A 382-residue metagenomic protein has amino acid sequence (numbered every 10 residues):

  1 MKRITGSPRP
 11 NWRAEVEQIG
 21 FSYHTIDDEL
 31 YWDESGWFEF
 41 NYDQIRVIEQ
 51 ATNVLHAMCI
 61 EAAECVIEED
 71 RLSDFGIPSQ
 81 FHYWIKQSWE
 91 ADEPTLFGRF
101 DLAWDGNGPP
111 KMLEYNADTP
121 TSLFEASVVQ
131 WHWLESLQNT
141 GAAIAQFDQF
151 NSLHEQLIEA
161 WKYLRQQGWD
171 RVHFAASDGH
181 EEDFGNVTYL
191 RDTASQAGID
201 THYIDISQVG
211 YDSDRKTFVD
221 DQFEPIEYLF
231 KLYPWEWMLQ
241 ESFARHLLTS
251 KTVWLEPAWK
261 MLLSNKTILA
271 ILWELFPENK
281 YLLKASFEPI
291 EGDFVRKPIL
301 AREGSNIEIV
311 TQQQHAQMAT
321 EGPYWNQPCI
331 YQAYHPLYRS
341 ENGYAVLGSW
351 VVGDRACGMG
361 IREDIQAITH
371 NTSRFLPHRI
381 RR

Functional and structural regions predicted by a protein language model:
M1-R382: Preference for protein termini
